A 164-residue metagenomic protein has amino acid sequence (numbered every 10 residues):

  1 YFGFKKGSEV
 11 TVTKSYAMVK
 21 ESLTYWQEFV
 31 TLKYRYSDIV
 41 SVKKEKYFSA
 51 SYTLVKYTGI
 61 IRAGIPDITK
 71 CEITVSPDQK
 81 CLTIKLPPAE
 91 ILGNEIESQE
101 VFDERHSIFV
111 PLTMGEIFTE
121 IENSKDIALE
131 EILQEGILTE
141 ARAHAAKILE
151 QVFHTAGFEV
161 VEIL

Functional and structural regions predicted by a protein language model:
Y1-L164: Domain-level marker for long, solvent-exposed, non-transmembrane regions
